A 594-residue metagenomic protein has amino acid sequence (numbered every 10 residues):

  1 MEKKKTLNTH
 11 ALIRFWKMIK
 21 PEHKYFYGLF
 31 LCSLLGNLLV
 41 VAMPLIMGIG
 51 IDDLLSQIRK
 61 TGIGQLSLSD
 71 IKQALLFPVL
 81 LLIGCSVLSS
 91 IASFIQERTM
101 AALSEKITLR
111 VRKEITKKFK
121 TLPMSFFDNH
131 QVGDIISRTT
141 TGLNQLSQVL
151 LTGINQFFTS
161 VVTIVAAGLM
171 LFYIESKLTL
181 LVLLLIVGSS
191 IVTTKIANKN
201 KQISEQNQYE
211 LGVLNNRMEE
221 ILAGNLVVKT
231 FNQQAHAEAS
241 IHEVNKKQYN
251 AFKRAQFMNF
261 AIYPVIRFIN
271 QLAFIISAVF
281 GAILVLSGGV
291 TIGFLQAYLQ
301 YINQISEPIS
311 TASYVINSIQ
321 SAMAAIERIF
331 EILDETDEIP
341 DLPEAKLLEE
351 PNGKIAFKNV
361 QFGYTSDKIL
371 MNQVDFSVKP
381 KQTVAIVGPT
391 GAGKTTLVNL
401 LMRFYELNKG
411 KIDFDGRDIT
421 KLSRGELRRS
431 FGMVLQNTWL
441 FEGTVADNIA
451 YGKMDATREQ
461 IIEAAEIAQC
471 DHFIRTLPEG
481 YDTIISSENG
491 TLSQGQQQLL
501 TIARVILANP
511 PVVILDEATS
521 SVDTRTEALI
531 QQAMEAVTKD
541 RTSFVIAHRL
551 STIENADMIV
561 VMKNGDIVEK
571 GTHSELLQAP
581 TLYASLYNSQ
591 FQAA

Functional and structural regions predicted by a protein language model:
E2-K5, E105, K113-S137, T141-Q145 (+6 more regions): Short intracellular "coupling" helices and adjacent cytoplasmic loop segments at the cytosolic face of multi-pass
A11, I19, I51, M100 (+2 more regions): Juxtamembrane loop-to-helix connectors within ABC transporter transmembrane domains
P21-K24, M124-S125, T141-L150, I154 (+6 more regions): An intracellular "coupling" helix at the cytosolic face of ABC transporter transmembrane type-1 domains
K24-I49, L82, E97-A101, S147-S160 (+4 more regions): Alpha-helical segments in transporter systems
Y25-L38, T152-Q206, S277-V290, E307: Transmembrane helices of ABC transporter permease
F26-A92, Y173-K177, G288-I292: Transmembrane helix-loop-helix hairpins at lipid-water interfaces of multipass membrane proteins, especially the type-1
M170-L184, R254, M258-E327, I332-L333: Helix-loop-helix
D341-L342, L348-A594: ABC-type nucleotide-binding domain
